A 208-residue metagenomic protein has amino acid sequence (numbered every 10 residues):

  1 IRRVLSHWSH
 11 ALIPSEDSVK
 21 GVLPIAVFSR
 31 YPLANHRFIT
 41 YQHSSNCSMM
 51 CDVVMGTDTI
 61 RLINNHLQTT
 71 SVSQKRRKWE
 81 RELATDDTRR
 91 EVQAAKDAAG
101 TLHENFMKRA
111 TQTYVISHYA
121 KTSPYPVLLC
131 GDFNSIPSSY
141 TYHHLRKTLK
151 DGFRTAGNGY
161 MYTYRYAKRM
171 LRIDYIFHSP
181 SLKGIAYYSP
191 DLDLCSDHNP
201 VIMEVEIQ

Functional and structural regions predicted by a protein language model:
I1-W79, L192-D193: Structured beta-strand-rich core segments of catalytic domains in phosphoester-bond hydrolases
L5, A94, N105-F106, P126-L128 (+1 more regions): Catalytic domains that recognize anionic headgroups
H7-S9, D97, T155: Short glycine/proline- and charge-enriched loop/turn segments that cap or connect secondary-structure elements
F38, A99-F106, L128-G131: Second-shell loop/turn segments in exported
Y41-H43, E104-V115: Soluble or luminal CAZymes and related metallo-dependent hydrolases
R77-G100: A solvent-exposed, charged loop/short amphipathic helix patch at secondary-structure junctions
A110-L128, F133-Q208: Metal-dependent phosphoester-hydrolase catalytic domains
